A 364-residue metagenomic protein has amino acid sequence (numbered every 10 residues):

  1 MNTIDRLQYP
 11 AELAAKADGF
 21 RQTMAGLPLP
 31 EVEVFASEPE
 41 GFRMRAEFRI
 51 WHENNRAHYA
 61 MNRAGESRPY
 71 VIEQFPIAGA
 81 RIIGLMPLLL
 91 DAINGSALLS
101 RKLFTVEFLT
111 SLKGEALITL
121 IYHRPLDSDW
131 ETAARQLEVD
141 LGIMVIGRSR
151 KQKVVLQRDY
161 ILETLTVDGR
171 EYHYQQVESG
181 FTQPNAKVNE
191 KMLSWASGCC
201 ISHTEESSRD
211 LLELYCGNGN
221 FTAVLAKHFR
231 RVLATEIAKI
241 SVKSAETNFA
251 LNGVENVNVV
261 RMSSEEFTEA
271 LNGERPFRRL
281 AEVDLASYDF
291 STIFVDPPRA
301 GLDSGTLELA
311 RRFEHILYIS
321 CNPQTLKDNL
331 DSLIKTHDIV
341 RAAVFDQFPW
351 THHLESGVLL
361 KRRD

Functional and structural regions predicted by a protein language model:
N2-L103, K113: Extended interfacial segments that mediate partner engagement and assembly in macromolecular machines
V32-P39, T105-L109, S149-K153, A343-Q347: Short, solvent-exposed loop/turn elements at beta->coil junctions and helix N-caps that rim active or binding pockets
M44, A116, S208-R209: Nucleotide donor/acceptor-binding cores
I50-H52, T110-L112, D346, R362: Short, low-complexity Ser/Thr-rich regulatory SLiMs
W51, G114-H123, H173-Q176: Short, aliphatic-rich beta-strand segments
A57, A116, L354-V358: Short beta-strand micro-motifs in enzyme catalytic cores
I83, P87, Y122-R124, E308: Conserved AdoMet/S-adenosylmethionine-binding subsite of the radical SAM
P125-D364: Rossmann-like S-adenosyl-L-methionine
